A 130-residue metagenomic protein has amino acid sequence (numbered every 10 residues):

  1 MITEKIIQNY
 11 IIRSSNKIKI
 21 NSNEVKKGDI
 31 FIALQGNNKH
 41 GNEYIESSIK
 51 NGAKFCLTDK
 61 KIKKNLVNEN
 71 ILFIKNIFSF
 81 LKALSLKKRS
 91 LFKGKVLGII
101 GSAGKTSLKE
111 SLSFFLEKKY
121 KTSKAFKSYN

Functional and structural regions predicted by a protein language model:
M1-A83: N-terminal leader/targeting and accessory segments in enzymes
S79-N130: Phosphate-binding loop of NTP-binding sites
